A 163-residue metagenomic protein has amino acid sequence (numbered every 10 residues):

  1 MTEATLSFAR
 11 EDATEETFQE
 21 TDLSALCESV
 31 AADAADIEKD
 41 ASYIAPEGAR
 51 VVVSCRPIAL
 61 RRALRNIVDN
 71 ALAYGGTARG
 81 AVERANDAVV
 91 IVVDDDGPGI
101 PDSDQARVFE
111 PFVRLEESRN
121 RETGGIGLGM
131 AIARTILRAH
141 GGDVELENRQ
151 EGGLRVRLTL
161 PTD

Functional and structural regions predicted by a protein language model:
D12-E16, V52-C55: Conserved micro-motifs of the catalytic ATP-binding
D40-V51, C55-I58: Conserved catalytic submotifs in the C-terminal HATPase_c
T77-D87: Short beta-strand/loop element within the Bergerat-fold HATPase_c
D95: Acidic ATP/Mg2+-coordinating residue in the GHKL
I100-R114: Short conserved segment of the HATPase_c
G129, A133: Short alpha-helical Gxxx[C/S/T] motif in the catalytic ATP-binding
G141-G142: Conserved glycine-rich
